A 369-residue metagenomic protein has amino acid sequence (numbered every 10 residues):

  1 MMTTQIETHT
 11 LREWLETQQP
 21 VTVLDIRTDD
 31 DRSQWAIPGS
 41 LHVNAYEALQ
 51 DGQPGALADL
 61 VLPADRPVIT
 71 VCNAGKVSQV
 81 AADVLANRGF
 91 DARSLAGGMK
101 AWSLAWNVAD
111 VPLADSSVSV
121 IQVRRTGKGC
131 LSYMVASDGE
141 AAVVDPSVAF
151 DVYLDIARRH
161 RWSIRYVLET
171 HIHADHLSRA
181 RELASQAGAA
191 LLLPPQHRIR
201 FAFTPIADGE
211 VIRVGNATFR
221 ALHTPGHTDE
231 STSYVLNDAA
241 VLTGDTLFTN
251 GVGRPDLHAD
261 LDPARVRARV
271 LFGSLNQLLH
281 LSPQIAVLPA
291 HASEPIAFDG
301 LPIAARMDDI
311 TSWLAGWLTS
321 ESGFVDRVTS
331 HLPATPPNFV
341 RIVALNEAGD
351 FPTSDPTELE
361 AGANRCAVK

Functional and structural regions predicted by a protein language model:
M2-Q5, D83-V84, R88, V108-D110 (+1 more regions): Accessory terminal helices/loops
T3-V68, V148: Positively charged, proline/Ser/Thr-rich regional signature most characteristic of the Rhodanese/CDC25-like
E13-L15, G52-A64, L154-H160, T204 (+1 more regions): Short amphipathic alpha-helix with an adjacent loop that forms part of the alpha/beta core around
T28, P112-W162, S233-G244, N250: Conserved beta-strand hairpin/beta-sheet module of binuclear metal-dependent hydrolase folds, prominently
D29-D30, A74-V77, D151, I172-S178 (+5 more regions): Active-site environment of divalent metal-dependent phosphoester hydrolases
V43, P54-K100, D175: Catalytic cysteine-centered active loop of the rhodanese-like fold, especially the PTP/DSP P-loop
A64-I69, F150-L192: Active-site metal-binding motif and surrounding structural segment of the metallo-beta-lactamase
C72, V143-V144, R165-H173, L192-Q196 (+5 more regions): Active-site neighborhood of phospho(di)ester-bond hydrolases with catalytic His/Asp-centered motifs
